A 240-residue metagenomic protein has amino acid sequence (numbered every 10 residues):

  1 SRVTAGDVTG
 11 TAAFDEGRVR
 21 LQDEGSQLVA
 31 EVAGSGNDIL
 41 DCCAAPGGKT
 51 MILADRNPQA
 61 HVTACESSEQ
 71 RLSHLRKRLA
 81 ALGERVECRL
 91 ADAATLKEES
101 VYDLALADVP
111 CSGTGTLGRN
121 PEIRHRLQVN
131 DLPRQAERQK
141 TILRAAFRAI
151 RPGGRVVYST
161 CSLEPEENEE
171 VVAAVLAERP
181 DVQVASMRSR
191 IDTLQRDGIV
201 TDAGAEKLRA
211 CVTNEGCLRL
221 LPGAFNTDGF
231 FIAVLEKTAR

Functional and structural regions predicted by a protein language model:
S1-R240: S-adenosylmethionine
